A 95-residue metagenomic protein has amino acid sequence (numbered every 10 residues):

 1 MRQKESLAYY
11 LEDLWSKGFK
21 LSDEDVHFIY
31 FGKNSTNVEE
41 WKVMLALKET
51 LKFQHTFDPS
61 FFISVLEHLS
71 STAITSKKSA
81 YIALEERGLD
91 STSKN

Functional and structural regions predicted by a protein language model:
M1-W41, K77-N95: Long, charged low-complexity interaction segments
L45-N95: Short, cationic/aromatic linear interface patches that serve as DNA/RNA-contacting surfaces or protein-partner docking
